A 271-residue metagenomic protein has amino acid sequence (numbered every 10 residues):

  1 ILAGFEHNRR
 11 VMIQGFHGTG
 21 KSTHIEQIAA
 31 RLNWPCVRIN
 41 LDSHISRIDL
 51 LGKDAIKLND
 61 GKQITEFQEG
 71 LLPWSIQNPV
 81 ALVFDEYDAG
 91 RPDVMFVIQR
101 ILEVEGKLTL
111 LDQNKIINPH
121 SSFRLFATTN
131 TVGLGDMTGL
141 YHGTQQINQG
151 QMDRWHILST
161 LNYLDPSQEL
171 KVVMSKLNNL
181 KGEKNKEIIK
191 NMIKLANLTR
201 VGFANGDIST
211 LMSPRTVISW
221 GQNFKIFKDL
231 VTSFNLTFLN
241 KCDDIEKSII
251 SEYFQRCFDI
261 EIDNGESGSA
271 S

Functional and structural regions predicted by a protein language model:
I1-K186, K190, K194: AAA+ P-loop NTPase catalytic core and its hallmark functional loops
D165-L170, M174-S271: Alpha-helical lid/collar subdomain of P-loop NTPases
